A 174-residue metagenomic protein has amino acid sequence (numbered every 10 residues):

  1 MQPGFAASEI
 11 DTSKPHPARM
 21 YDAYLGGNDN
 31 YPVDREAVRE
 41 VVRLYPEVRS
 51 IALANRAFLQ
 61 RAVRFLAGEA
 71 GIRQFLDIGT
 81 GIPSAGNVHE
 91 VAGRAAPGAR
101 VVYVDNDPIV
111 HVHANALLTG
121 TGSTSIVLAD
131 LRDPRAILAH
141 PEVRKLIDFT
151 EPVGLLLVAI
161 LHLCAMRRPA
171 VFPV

Functional and structural regions predicted by a protein language model:
M1-A129, D133-F149: Rossmann-like AdoMet
L131-R132, I137, P141-P169, V174: A short SAM/SAH-binding and catalytic strip from SAM-dependent methyltransferases
